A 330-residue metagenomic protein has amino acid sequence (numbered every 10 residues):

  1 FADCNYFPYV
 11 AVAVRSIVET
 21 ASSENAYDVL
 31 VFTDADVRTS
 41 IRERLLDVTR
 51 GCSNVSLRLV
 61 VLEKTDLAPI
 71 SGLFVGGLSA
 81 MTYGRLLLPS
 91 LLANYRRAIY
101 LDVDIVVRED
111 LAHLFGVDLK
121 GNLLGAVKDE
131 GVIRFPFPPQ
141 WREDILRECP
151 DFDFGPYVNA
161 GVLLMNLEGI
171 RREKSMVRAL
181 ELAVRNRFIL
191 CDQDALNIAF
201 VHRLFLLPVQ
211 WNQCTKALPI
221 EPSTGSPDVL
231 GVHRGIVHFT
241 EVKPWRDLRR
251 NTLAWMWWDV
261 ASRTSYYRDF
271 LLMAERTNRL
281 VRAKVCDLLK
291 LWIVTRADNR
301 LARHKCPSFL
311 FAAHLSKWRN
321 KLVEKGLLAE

Functional and structural regions predicted by a protein language model:
A2, Y6, A160, M165-E330: A glycosyltransferase accessory/donor-loop signature
R15, R42-L46, R108-K120, M176: Short alpha-helix within the catalytic core of nucleotide-sugar-dependent glycosyltransferases
S16-N25: Short, acidic, metal-binding catalytic loop of nucleotide-sugar glycosyltransferases
Y27-A35, A126-K128: Short internal beta-strands
A35-R42, R134-F135: Short, charged/polar "capping" segments at the starts of alpha-helices and the immediately preceding loops
R42, L46-L91: Active-site-proximal specificity loops/subdomain of glycosyltransferases
L59-V61, T65, M81-F137, L164-M165: GT-A fold catalytic core of metal-dependent nucleotide-sugar glycosyltransferases, centered on the diacidic
G116-A179: Conserved catalytic core of nucleotide-sugar-dependent glycosyltransferases
